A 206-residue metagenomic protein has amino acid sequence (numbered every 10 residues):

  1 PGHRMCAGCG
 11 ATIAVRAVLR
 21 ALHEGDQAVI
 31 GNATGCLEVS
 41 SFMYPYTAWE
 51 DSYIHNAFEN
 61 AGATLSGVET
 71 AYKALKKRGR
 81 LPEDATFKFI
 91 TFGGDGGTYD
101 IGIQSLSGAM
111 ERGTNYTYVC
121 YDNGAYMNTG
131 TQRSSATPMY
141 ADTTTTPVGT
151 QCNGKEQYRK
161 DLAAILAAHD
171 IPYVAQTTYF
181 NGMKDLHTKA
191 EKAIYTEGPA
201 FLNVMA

Functional and structural regions predicted by a protein language model:
P1-Y118, T131, A136-A141, K155: Cofactor-binding active-site loop characterized by glycine-rich and histidine/acidic residues
R78-L81, A85-F89, D100-T117, Y121-A206: Glycine-rich ThDP/TPP pyrophosphate-binding loop and its adjacent helix/strand module within ThDP-dependent enzymes
